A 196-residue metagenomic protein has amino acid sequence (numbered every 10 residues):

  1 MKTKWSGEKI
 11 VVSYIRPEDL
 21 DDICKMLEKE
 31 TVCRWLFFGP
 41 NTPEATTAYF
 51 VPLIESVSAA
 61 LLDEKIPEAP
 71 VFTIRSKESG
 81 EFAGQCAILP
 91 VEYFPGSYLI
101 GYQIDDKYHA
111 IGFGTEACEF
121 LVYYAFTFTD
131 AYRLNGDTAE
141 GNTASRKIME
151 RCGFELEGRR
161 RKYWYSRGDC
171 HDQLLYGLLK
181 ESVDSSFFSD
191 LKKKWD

Functional and structural regions predicted by a protein language model:
M1-T31, V71-D196: Acyl-donor (CoA/ACP) binding surface of acyl/acetyltransferases
C33-E55: Conserved GNAT-fold acetyl-CoA-binding loop/helix
R34, S58-L62, D106, A110: Short helix-to-loop capping/linker segments positioned immediately adjacent to catalytic or ligand/cofactor-binding
N41-A45, P70, G141: Short, conserved alpha-helical segments within structured domains
A48, P52, S56-A59, S186-K193: Polar/charged alpha-helical tracts
L53-T73: A short helix-loop-beta-strand connector motif used in the catalytic cores of GNAT acetyltransferases and, in some
